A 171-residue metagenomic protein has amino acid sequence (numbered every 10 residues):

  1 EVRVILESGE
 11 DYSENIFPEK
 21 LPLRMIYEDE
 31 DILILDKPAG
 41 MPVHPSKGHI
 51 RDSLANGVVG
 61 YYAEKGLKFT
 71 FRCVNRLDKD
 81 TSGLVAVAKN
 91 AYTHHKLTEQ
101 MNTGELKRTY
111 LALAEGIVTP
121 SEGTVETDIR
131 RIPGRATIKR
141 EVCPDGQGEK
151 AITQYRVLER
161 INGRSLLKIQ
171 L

Functional and structural regions predicted by a protein language model:
E1-L171: RNA pseudouridine synthases
